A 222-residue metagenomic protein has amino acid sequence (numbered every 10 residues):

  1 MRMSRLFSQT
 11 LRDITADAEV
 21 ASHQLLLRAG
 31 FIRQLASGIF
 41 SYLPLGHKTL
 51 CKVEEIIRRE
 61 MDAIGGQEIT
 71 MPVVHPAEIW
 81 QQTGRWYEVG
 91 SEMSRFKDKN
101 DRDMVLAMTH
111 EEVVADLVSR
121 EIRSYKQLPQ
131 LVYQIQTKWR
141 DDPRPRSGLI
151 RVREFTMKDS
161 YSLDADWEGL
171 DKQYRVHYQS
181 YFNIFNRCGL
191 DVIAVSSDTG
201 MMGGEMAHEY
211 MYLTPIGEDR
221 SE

Functional and structural regions predicted by a protein language model:
M1-E222: TRNA-recognition modules of translation machinery and tRNA-sensing kinases, especially anticodon-binding
